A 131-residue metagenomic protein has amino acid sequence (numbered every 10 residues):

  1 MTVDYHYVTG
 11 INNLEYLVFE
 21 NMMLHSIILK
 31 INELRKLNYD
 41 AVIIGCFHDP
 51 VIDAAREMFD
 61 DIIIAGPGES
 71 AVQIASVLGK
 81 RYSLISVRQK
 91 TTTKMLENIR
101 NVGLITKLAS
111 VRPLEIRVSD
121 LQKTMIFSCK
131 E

Functional and structural regions predicted by a protein language model:
T2-S26, S119-M125: N-terminal beta-loop-helix "entrance" segment that forms/cooperates in small-molecule cofactor or anionic ligand
T2-Y5, I64, V111: Generic structural signal for residues in well-ordered beta-strands
N21-N38, K130-E131: Short, well-structured alpha-helical segments in soluble
Y39-C46: Periplasmic-binding protein-like
P50-D53, A71-V72, T92: Short, well-ordered alpha-helical microsegments
R56-L78: Short, acidic/small-residue loops that bind anionic groups at enzyme active sites
Y82-I85: Conserved beta-strand elements of the Class I
R88-E131: Active-site rim beta-loop-alpha module in soluble metabolic enzymes
